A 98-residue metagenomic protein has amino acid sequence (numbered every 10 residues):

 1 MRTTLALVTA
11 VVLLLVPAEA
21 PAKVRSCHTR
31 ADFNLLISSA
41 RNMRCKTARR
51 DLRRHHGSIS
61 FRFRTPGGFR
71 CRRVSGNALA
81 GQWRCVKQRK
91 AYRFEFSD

Functional and structural regions predicted by a protein language model:
M1-T4: Positively charged n-region of N-terminal signal peptides that target proteins for export
A6-L15: Bacterial N-terminal signal peptides
A18-A22: Sec/Tat signal peptide C-region and signal peptidase I cleavage site
K23-N34: Short N-terminal segments immediately surrounding and downstream of signal-peptide cleavage
F33-S38, K46, R50-D98: Extracytosolic low-complexity repeat regions of secreted or lipid-anchored proteins
